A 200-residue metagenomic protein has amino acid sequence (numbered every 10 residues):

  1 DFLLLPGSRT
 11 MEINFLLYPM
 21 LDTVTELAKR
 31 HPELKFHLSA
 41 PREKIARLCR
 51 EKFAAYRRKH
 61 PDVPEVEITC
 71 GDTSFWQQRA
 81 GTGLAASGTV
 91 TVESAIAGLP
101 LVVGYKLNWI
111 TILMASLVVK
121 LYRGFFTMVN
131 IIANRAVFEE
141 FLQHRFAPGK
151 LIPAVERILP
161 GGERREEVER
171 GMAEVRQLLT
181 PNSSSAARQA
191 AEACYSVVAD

Functional and structural regions predicted by a protein language model:
D1-D200: Nucleotide-activated sugar donor-binding and catalytic core shared by glycosyltransferases and related lipid-linked
